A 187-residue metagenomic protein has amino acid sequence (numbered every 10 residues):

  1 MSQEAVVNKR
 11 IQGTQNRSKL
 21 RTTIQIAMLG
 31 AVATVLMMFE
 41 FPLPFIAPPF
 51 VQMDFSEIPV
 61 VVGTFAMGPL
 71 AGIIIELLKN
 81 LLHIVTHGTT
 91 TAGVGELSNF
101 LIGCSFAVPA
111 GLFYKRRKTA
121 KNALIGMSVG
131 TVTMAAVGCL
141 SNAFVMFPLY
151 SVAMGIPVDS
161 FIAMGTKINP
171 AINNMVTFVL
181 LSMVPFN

Functional and structural regions predicted by a protein language model:
M1-N187: Loop-helix junctions at membrane interfaces
